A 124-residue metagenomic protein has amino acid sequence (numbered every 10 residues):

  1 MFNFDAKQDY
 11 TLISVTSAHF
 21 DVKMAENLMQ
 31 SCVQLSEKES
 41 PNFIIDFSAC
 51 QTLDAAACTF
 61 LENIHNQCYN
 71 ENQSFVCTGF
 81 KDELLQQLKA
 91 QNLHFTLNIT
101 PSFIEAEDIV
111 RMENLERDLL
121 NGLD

Functional and structural regions predicted by a protein language model:
M1-A6, L119-D124: Non-catalytic signal-transmission and effector/linker regions of two-component phosphorelay proteins
F2-S36, A49: STAS-typified acidic loop motif
N27-Q30, C58-N63: Charged helix-capping and loop-helix junction motifs
C32-C58: Short, glycine-/small-residue-enriched flexible loop/hinge segments at domain edges that mediate gating
E62-N92: Mid-chain, well-packed structural core segment of small domains
A90-E105: Structural recognition of alpha->loop->beta junctions
P101-L123: A charged, well-structured terminal subsegment
